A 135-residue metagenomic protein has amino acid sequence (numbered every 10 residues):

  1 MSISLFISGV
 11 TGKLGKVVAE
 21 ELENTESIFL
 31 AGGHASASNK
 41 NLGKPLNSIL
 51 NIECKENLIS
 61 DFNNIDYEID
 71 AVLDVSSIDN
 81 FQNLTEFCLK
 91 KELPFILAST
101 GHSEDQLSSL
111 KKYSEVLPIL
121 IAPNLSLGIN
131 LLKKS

Functional and structural regions predicted by a protein language model:
M1-F6: Extreme N-terminal starter segment of soluble prokaryotic enzymes
I7-T11, G15-E20: N-terminal Rossmann NAD(P)H-binding glycine-rich loop of SDR-like oxidoreductase domains
N24-L50: NAD(P)-binding Rossmann-fold cofactor-contacting core
A31, I59, I96-L97, P118-L120: Structural detector of well-ordered beta-strand residues that form the stable sheet scaffold of enzyme domains
S48-Y67, L73-F81: Glycine-rich, highly charged phosphate/nucleotide-binding loops
D70-A71, P94: Structural motif
D79, L84-K90, A98-S135: Rossmann-fold NAD(P)-binding glycine/threonine-rich loop
